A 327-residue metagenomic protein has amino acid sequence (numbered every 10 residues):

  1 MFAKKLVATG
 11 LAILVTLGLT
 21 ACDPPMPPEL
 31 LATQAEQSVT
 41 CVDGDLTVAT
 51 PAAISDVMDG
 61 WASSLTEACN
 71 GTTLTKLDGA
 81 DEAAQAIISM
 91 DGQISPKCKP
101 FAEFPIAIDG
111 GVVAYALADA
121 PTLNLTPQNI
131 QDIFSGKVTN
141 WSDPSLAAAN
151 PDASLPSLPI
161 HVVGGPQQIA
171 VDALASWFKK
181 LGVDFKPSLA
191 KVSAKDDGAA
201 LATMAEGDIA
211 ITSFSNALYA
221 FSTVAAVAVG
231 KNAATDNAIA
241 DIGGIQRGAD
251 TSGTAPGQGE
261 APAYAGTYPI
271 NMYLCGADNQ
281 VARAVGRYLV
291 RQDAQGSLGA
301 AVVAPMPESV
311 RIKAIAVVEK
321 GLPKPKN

Functional and structural regions predicted by a protein language model:
M1-I13: N-terminal export and membrane-targeting signals
L17-A21: C-terminal motif of bacterial Sec signal peptides marking the signal peptidase cleavage site
D23-A147, K186, K195-A205, I209-A220 (+1 more regions): N-terminal segment of the mature folded domain
A53-G60, S64, L125, N129-G136 (+4 more regions): Extracytoplasmic/secreted proteins, especially bacterial periplasmic and envelope-associated proteins
L65-C69, Y115-L117, F134-S142, G164-P166 (+3 more regions): Sec/Tat-exported extracytoplasmic proteins
A86, D91-I94, P187-N327: Flexible, solvent-exposed loop/hinge segments that line or gate ligand/substrate-binding clefts
G110-A114, H161, N271: Residues embedded in well-ordered beta-strands
S142-S193: Ligand-binding cleft/hinge of the Venus flytrap
